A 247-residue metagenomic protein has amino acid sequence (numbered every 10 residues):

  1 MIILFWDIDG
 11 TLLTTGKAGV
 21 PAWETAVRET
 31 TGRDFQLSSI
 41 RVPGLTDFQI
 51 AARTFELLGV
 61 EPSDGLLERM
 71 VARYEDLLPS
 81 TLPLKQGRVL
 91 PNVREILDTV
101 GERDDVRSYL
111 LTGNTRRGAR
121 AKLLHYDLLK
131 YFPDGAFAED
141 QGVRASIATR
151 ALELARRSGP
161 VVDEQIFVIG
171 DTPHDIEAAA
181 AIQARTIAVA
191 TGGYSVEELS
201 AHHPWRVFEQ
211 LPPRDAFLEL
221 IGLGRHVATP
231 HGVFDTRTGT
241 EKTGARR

Functional and structural regions predicted by a protein language model:
M1-P43, Q49, F55-L57: Active-site neighborhood of HAD-like aspartate-dependent phosphohydrolases
M1-W6, P62, E219-R247: Non-catalytic pre-domain segments flanking phosphatase-related domains
T11, V93-L124, A136-G142: Substrate-recognition element of Asp-dependent hydrolases with the DxDx(T/V) motif
S39, P43, L67-E68, L129-G142: A short, structured active-site edge motif that brings together acidic residues
Q49-P62, A151-L154: Helix-loop "lid/cap" segments that line or gate small-molecule binding pockets
E56-T99, R103-D104: Metal-dependent phosphoesterase signature
A145, T149-I176: Conserved Lys-Pro-Asp/Glu-containing loop-to-beta segment of HAD-superfamily phosphomonoesterases, centered on
V168-F208: Acidic, Mg2+-coordinating phosphoryl-transfer loop and its flanking beta/alpha structural elements, shared across
